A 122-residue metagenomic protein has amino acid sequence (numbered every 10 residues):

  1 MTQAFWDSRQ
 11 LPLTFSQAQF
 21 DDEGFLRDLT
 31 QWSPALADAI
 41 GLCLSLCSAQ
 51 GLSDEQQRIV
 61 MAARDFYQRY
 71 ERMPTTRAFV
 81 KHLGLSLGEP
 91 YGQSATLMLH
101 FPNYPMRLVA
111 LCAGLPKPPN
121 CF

Functional and structural regions predicted by a protein language model:
Q3-F5: Flexible, glycine-rich loop/tail regions that form catalytic "lids" or insertion modules at the edges of active sites
D7-L42: Histone-fold modules and their flanking histone-like tails across chromatin and transcription assemblies
F20, A78, G84-F122: Helix-rich interaction surfaces within compact, conserved domain-sized segments that mediate assembly or partner
R27, A37-G41, S45-R69, T76 (+1 more regions): Metallocofactor- and cofactor-centric catalytic cores in central/energy metabolism, strongly enriched
T30, R72, M98-L99: Charged, low-complexity surface patches
S33, I40, P74-T75, V109: Amphipathic alpha-helical interaction segments
